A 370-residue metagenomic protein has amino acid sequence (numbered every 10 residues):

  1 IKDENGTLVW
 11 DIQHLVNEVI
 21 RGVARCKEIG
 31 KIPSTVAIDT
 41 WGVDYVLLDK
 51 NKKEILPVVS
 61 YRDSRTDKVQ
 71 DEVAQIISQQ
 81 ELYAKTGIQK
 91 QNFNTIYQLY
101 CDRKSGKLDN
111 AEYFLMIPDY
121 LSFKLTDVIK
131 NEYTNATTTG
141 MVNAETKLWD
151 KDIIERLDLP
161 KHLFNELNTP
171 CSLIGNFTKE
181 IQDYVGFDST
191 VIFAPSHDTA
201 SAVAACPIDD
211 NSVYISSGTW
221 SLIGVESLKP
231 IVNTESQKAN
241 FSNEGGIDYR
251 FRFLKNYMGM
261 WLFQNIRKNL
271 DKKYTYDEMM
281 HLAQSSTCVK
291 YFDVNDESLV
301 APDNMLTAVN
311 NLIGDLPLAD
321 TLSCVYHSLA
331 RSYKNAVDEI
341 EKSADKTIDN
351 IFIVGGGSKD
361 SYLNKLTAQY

Functional and structural regions predicted by a protein language model:
I1, L163, G355-G356, T367-Y370: Short, intrinsically disordered, charge-balanced linker/junction segments flanking boundaries in proteins
I1-P57, D67, A84, N110 (+1 more regions): N-terminal glycine/serine-rich phosphate-binding loop of ATP-dependent small-molecule kinases, especially carbohydrate
E4, E28-Y61, T86-F93, P118 (+3 more regions): Short beta-strand-loop/turn "lid" adjacent to the catalytic site in phosphate-handling enzymes
D11, D63, D198: Short, conserved phosphate/pyrophosphate- and ester-handling motifs at nucleotide-, phospho-/glycolipid
K31-I32, L163, A330, T347: Short loop/turn motifs at secondary-structure junctions
D67, A74-G87, N92-M116, S122-K130 (+4 more regions): Active-site core segments that coordinate phosphate-bearing ligands/cofactors across diverse enzyme families
K151-S172: A conserved helix-loop-beta module that forms one wall/lid of the active-site cleft in ATP-utilizing catalytic domains
